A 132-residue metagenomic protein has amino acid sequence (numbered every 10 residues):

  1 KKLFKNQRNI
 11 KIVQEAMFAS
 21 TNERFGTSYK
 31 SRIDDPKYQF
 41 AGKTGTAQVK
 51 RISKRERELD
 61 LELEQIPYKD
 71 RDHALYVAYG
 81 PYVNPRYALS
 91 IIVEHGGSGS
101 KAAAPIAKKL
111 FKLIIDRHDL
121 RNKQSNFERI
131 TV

Functional and structural regions predicted by a protein language model:
K1-K2, R8-K11, M17-R121: Active-site beta-strand/loop architecture of penicillin-binding DD-peptidases
R121-V132: Short, highly charged C-terminal tails/helix-capping segments
